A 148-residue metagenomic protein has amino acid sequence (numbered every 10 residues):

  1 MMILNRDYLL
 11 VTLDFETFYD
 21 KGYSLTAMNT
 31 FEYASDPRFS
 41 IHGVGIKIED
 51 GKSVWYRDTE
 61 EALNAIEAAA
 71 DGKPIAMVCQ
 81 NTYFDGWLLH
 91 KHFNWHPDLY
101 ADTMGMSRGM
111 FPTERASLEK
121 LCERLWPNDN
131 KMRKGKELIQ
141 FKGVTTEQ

Functional and structural regions predicted by a protein language model:
M1-G22: N-terminal accessory regions of nucleic-acid-interacting proteins
L9, L25-A27, E49-D50: Generic detection of intrinsically disordered/low-complexity segments and helix-coil linkers/edges
F15-K21, E32-A34, N81: Ser/Thr-glycine-rich phosphate-binding loops at phosphate-binding pockets of nucleotides, nucleotide cofactors
D20-L25, W55-R57: Cytochrome P450 core scaffold surrounding the K-helix E-X-X-R motif and the conserved "meander" helix-loop region
Y23-G43: A short alpha/beta connector and helix-capping loop motif
D36-I46, D50-Q148: Active-site-proximal helix-loop-helix substrate-binding element of RNase H-like nuclease domains
